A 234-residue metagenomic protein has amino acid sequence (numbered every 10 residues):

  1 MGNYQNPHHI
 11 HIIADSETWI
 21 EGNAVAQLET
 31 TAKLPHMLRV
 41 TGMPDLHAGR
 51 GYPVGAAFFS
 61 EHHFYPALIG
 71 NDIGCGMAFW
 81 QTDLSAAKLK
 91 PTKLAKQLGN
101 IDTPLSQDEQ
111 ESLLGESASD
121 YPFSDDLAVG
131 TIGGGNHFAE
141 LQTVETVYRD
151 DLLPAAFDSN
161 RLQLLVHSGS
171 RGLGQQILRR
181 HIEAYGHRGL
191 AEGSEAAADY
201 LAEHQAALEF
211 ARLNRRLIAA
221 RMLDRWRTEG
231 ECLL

Functional and structural regions predicted by a protein language model:
G2-A26, P35-T41, A48-V54, H62-P66 (+2 more regions): Domain-length cofactor-binding catalytic modules of enzymes
D45-H47, G70-N71: Active-site nucleophile and cofactor-binding loops and adjacent substrate-binding regions of central metabolic enzymes
P66-A118: A generic, well-ordered mixed alpha/beta core segment in the N-terminal half of proteins
